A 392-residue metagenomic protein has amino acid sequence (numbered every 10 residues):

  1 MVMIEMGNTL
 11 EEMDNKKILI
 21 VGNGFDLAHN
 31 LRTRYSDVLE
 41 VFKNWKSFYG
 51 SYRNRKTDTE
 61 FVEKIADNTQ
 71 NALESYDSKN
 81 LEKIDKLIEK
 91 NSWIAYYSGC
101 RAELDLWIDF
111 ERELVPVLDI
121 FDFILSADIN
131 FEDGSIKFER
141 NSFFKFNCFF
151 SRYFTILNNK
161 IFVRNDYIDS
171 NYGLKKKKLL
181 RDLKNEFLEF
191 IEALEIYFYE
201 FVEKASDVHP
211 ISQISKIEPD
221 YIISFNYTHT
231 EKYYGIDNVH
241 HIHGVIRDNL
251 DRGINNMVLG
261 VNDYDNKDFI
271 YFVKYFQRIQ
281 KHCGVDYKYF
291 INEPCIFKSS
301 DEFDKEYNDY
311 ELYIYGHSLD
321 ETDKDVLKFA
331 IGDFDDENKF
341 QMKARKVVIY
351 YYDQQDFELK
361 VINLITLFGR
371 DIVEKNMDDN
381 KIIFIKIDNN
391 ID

Functional and structural regions predicted by a protein language model:
V2-H29, T57, F61-K64, S299-D392: SIR2/sirtuin-family catalytic core signature
L19, F25-D26, Y35, P219-Y233 (+2 more regions): Short, hydrophobic, well-ordered secondary-structure elements
V21-N23, D37-N44, G244-V245: Conserved beta-strand -> loop -> alpha-helix junction used to position metal-binding or nucleic-acid-contacting
L31-V38, L194, F198, C283 (+1 more regions): Phosphate/oxyanion-binding active-site loops and adjacent basic polyanion-contact surfaces
R32-F42, I236-V239, K328-I331, N363-F368: Short secondary-structure boundary/capping segments
Y35-K56: Short catalytic helix/loop segments, enriched in acidic residues and glycine and frequently bearing histidine
N54-N292: Extended, H/D-rich, highly charged conserved domains that either
F269-K298, I372-D392: Extended, charge-rich low-complexity interaction segments
